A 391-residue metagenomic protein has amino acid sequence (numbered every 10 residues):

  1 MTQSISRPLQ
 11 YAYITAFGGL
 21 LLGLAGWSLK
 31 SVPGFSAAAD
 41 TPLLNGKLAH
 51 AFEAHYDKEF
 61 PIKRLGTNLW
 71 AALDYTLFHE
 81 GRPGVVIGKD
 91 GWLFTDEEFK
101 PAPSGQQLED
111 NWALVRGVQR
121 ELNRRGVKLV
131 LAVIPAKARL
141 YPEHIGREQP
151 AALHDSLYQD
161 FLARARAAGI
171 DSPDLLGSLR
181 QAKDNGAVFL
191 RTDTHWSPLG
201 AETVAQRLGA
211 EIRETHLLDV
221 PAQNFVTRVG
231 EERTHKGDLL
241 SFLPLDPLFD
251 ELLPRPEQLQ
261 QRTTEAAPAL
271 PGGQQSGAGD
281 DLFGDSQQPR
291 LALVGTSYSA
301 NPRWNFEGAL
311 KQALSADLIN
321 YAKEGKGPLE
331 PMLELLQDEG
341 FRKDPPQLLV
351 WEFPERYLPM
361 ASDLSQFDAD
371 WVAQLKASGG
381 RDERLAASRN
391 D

Functional and structural regions predicted by a protein language model:
M1-D391: Extracellular glycan-modifying ectodomains
